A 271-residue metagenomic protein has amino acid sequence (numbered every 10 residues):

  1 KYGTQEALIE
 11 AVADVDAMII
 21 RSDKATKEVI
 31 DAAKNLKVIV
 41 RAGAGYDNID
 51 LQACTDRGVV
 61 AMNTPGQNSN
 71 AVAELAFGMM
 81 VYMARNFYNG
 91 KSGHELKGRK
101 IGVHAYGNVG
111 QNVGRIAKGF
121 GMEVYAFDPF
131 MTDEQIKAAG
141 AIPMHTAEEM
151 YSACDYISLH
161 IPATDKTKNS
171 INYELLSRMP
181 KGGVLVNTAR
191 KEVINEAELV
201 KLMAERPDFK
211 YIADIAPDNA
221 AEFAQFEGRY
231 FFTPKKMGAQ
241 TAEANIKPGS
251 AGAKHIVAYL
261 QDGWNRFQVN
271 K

Functional and structural regions predicted by a protein language model:
Y2-G3, G119-A138: NAD(P)-binding Rossmann-fold cofactor-contacting core
D16-G93, N195: Phosphate/diphosphate ligand-binding glycine-rich loop within oxidoreductases
T26-D31, M131-Q225: Rossmann-like adenosine-cofactor binding region
L36, K97-I101, Y173, G182: Phosphate-coordination loops involved in phosphoryl transfer and adenosine-cofactor binding
N48, Q111-N112, Y173: Residues forming the Rossmann-fold NAD(P)(H) cofactor-binding site
A61, L75, Y173, K181-K271: Rossmann-like dinucleotide-binding domain for NAD(H)/NADP(H)
A73-N89, K118-M122, S250-W264: Oxidoreductase and adenylate-handling cofactor-binding alpha/beta cores
M83-G119: Glycine-rich NAD(P)-binding loop of Rossmann-like domains
